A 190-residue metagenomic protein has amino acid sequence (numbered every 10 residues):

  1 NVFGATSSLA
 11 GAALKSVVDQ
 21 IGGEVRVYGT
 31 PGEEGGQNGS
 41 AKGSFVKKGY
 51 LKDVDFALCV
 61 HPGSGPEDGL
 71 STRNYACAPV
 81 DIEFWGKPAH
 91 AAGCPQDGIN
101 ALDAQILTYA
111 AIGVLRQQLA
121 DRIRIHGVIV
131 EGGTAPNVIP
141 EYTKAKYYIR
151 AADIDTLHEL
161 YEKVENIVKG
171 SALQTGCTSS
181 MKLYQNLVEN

Functional and structural regions predicted by a protein language model:
N1, S8, L14, I21-Y142 (+1 more regions): Histidine/acidic-residue-rich, glycine-tolerant segments that coordinate divalent metal ions
K48-G49, T175-C177: Residues at alpha-helix termini
H90, I154, E162, L187-N190: Active-site-adjacent C-terminal substructures of enzyme catalytic domains
L115-R116, E165-T175: A common structural junction motif
V128-V130, S180-N190: A short beta-alpha structural unit
P136-I167, S179-L183: A conserved active-site cap/scaffold subdomain adjacent to cofactor or substrate pockets
